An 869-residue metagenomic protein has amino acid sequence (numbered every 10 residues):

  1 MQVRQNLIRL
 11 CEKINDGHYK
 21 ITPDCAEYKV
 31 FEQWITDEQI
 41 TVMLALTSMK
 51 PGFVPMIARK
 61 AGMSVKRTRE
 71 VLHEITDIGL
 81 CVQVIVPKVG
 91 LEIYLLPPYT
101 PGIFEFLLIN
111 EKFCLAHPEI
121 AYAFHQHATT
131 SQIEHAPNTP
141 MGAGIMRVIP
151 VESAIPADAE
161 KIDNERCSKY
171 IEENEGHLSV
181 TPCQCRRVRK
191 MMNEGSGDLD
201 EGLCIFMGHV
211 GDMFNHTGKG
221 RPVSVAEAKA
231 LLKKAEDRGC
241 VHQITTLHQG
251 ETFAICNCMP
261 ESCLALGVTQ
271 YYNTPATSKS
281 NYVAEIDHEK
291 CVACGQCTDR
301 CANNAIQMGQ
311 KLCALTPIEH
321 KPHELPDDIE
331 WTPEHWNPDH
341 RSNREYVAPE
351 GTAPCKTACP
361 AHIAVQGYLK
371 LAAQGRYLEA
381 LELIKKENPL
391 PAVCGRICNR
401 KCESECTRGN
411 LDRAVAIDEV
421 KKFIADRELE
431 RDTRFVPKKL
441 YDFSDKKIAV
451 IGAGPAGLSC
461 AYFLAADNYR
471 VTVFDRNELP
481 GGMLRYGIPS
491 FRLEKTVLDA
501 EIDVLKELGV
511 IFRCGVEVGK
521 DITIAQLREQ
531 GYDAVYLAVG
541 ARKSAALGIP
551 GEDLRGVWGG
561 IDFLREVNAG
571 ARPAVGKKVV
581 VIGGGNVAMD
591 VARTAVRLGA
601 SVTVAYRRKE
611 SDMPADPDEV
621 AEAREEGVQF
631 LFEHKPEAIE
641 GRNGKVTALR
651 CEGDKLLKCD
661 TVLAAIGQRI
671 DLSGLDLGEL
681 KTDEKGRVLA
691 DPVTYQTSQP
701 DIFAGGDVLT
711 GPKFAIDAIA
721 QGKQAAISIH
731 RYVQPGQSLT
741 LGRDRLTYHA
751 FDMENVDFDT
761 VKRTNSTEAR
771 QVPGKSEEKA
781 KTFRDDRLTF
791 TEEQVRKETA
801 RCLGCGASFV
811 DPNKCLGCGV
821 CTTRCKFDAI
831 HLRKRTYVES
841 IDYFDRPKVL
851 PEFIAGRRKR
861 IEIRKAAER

Functional and structural regions predicted by a protein language model:
Q33, M63, Y94, Q243-I255 (+13 more regions): Ferredoxin-like iron-sulfur electron-transfer modules
M49-A61: Short acidic, hydrophobic short linear motifs in intrinsically disordered regions
T76-P87, I306-Q307, I830: A short, conserved structural fragment
G90-A128: Short, amphipathic alpha-helical interaction segments positioned at domain boundaries
N303-P354, L369, V415-K447, A466 (+10 more regions): Flanking helices and flexible, charged tails adjoining ferredoxin-like Fe-S electron-transfer domains in multi-subunit
I363-A373, N410, A414-D418, V450-V518 (+6 more regions): Beta1-alpha1 glycine-rich phosphate/pyrophosphate-binding loop at the start of Rossmann-like nucleotide-binding domains
D553-K578, L657-K713, I719-A720: FAD-site-proximal beta/loop scaffold in flavoenzymes
V591, V708-G736: A conserved FAD-binding loop/helix module that cradles the flavin
